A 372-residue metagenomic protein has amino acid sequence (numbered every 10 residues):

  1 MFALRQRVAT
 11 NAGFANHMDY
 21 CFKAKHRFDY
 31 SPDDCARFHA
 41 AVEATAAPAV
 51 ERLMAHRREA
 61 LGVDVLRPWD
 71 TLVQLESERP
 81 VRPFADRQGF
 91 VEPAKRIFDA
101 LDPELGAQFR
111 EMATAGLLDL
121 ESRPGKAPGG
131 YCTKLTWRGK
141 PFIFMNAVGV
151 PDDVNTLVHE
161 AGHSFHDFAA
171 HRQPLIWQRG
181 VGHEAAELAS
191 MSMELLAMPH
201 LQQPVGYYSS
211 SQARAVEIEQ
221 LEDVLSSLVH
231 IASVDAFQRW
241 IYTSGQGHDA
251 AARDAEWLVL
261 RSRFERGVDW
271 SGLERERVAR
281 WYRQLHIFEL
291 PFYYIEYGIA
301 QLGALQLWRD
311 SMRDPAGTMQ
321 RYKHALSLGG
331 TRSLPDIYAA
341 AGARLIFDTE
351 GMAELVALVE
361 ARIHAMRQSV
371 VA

Functional and structural regions predicted by a protein language model:
F2, Q6, A40-E51, E92 (+6 more regions): Generic structural signal for well-ordered, non-transmembrane alpha-helical segments in soluble/cytosolic regions
F2-F144, S210, E217, S226 (+1 more regions): Active-site-proximal, well-structured secondary-structure segments within enzyme catalytic domains
Y20-H26, W69-E78, Q173-R179, E219-Q220 (+2 more regions): Short linear capping/connector segments at secondary-structure termini
R27-D29, P68-W69, A113, E121 (+6 more regions): C-terminal, non-catalytic "cap/extension" segments appended to globular domains
M54, G182-G206, I218: Conserved catalytic alpha/beta cores of large enzymes that bind or transform nucleotide phosphates and polynucleotides
F142-N146, Q173-H183, V216-D223, Y242 (+1 more regions): Short beta-alpha connecting loops at secondary-structure transitions that line or flank enzyme active sites
G149-E160: Short alpha-helical catalytic segment bearing the HExxH-like zincin motif of zinc-dependent metalloproteases
G162-I176, L196: Catalytic Zn2+-binding segment of zinc metalloproteases
